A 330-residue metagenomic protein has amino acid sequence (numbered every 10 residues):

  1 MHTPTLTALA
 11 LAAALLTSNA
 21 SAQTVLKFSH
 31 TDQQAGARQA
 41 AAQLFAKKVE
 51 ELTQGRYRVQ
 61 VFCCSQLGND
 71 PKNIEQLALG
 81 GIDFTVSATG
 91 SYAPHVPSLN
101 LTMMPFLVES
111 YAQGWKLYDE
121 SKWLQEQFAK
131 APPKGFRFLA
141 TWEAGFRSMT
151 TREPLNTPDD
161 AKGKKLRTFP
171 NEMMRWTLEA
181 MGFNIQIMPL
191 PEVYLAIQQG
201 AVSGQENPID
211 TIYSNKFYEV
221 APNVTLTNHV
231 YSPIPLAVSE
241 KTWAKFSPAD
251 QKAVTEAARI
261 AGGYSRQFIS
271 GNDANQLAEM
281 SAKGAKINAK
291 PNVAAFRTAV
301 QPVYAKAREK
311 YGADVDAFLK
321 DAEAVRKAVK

Functional and structural regions predicted by a protein language model:
M1-A8: Bacterial N-terminal signal peptides that target proteins for export
T17-A22: Sec/Tat signal peptide C-region and signal peptidase I cleavage site
Q23-W115, W123-K330: N-terminal secretory/targeting leader peptides
